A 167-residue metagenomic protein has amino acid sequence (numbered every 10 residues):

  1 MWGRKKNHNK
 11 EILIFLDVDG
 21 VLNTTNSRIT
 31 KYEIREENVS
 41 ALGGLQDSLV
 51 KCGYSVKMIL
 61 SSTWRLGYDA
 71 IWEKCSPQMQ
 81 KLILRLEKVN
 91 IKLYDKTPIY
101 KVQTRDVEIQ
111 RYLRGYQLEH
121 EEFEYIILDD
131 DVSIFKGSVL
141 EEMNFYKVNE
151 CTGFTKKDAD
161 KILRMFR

Functional and structural regions predicted by a protein language model:
M1-N7: Short Lys/Arg-rich cationic patches that frequently serve as NLS/NoLS or arginine-rich RNA/DNA-binding motifs
W2, E37-G43, I109-Y116: A Trp-anchored, charged/polar loop motif used as the substrate-binding/catalytic surface of acyl/ester-handling
H8-K10, H120: Short basic/glycine-enriched coil/helix segment immediately N-terminal to the Walker B
K10-Q103: Alpha-helical substrate-recognition element adjacent to the catalytic core
Q80-R167: C-terminal cap/substrate-recognition subdomain and adjoining C-terminal extension of metal-dependent phosphatase-like
